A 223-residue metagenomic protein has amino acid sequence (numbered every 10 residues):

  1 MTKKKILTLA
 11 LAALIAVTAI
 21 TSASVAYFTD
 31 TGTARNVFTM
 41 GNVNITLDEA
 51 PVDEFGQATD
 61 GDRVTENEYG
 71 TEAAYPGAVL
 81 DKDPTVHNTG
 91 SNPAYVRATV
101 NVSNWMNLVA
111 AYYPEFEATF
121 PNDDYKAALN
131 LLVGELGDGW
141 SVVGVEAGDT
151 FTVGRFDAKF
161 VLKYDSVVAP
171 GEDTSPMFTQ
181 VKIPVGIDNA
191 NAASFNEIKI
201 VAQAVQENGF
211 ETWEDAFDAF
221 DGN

Functional and structural regions predicted by a protein language model:
T2, A16-T18, N67-T85, A94-V102 (+5 more regions): Structured catalytic/translocation cores of nucleotide/phosphate-coupled proteins
T2-Y75, A190-N223: Short, polar/proline-rich extracytoplasmic segments that appear immediately after membrane translocation
T31, V79, F116-E117, L129 (+4 more regions): Generic alpha-helical secondary structure signal
G41-N42, T46-V52, Q57-A58, N104-F160: A surface/secretory-pathway sequence property marking extracellular, secreted, or lumenal proteins enriched
N44, T59, V64, A73 (+9 more regions): Polar low-complexity intrinsically disordered regions enriched in Ser/Thr and small residues
E66-N67, D157-D165: Short, glycine/alanine-rich amphipathic alpha-helical segment that often forms an alpha-turn-alpha hairpin
A74-N104, Y164-N223: C-terminal, structured domain-capping segment
